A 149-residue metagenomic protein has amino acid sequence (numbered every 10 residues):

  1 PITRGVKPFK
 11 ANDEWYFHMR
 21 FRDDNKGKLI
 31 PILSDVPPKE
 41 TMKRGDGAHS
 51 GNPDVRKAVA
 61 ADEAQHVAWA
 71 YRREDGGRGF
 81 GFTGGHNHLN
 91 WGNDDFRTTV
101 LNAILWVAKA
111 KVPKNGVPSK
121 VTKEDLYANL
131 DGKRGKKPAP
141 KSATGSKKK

Functional and structural regions predicted by a protein language model:
P1-D75: Catalytic beta-strand/loop cores that center a nucleophilic Ser/Cys/Thr and support acyl-enzyme chemistry
P1-K10, E14-R20, A68, N90 (+5 more regions): Residue-level preference for alpha-helix termini and adjacent loops
K10-A11, L33-V36, T41-A60, G81-T83 (+1 more regions): A conserved amphipathic helix/loop scaffold that creates a polar/acidic microenvironment used either to coordinate
R73-G77, K111-K149: Long alpha-helical segments found as membrane-embedded helices
